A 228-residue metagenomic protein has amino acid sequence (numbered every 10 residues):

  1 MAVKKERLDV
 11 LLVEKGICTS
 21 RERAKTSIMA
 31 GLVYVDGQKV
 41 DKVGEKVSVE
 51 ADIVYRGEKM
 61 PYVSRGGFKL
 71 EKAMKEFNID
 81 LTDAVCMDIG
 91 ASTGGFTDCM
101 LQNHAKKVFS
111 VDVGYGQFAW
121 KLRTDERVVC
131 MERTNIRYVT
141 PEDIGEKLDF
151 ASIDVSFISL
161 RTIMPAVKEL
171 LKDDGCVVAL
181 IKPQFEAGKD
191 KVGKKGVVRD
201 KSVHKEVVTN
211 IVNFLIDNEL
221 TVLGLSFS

Functional and structural regions predicted by a protein language model:
M1-V49, V85: A basic, amphipathic helix-loop patch mediating RNA/tRNA/ribosome contacts
V33, K106-F109: Short beta-strand element of Class I
T82-S92: Conserved class I S-adenosyl-L-methionine
S92, F96-T97, G114: Residues at the N-terminus of the alpha-helix immediately C-terminal to the conserved SAM/SAH-binding loop
C99-K107: Conserved S-adenosyl-L-methionine
F109-T162: S-adenosyl-L-methionine
R161-V178: A short glycine-rich, Lys/Arg-flanked "PGG" loop and its adjoining helix->strand segment in the class I
D174-G188: Conserved beta-strand signature within the Rossmann-like core of class I S-adenosyl-L-methionine
